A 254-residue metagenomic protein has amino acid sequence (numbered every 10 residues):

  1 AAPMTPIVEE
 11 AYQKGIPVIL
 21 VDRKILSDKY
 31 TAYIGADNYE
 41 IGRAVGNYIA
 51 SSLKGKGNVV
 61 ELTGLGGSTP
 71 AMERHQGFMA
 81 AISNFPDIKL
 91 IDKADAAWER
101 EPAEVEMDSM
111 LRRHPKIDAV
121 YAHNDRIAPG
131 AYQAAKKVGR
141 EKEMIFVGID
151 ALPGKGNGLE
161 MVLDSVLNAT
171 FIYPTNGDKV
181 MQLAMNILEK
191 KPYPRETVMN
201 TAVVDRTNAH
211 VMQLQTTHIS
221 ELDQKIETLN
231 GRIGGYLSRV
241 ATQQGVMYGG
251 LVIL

Functional and structural regions predicted by a protein language model:
A1-Y12, F78, D92, A96-E160 (+1 more regions): Hydrophobic alpha-helical
A2, K29-E40, A44, L65 (+4 more regions): Residues at secondary-structure transition points
A2-E40, S51, N58, L152-M161: Flexible loop/hinge segments that line or gate small-molecule binding clefts
E10-K14, V21, Y48-S52, K56 (+7 more regions): Structured segments of extracytoplasmic/periplasmic soluble domains in secreted or envelope-associated proteins
P17-D22, G35, V59-L62, I91-D92 (+3 more regions): Structural recognition of the beta-strand scaffold that forms the well-ordered cores of secreted hydrolase catalytic
I34-V59, P102-E104, L152-G158, Y173-E189: Hydrophobic alpha-helical segments within soluble ligand-binding/sensing domains
R43-P86, D92-K93, A184, Y193-V211: An alpha-beta-alpha
G66, A81-I82, I172, G177-V252: Hinge/cleft segment of the Venus flytrap/periplasmic-binding protein
